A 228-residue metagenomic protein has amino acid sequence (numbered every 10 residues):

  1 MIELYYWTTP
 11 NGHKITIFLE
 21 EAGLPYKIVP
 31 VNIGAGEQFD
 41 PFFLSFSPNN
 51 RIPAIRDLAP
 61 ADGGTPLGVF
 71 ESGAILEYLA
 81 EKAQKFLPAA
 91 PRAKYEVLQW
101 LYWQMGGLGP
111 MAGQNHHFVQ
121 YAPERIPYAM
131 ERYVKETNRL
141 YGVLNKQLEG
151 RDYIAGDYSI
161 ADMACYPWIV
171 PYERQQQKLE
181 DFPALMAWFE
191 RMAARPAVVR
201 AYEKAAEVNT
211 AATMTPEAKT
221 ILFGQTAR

Functional and structural regions predicted by a protein language model:
M1-E131, K135, N145, K219: GST-like domain detector, emphasizing the conserved glutathione-binding G-site in the N-terminal thioredoxin-like
L19, A197-V198: Short beta-strand edge/turn micro-motifs at domain boundaries
N32, I160, A205-V208: Short, solvent-exposed turn/loop segments enriched in Gly/Ser/Thr/Pro and often Arg
G36-E37, E190, N209-A211: Short secondary-structure boundary/hinge segments and terminal tails
L44, Y95-L98, A164, M186 (+1 more regions): Generic structural signal for individual residues within well-ordered alpha-helical segments across diverse proteins
A74, P196-A197: Alpha-helix/helix-capping structural signal
Q104-P196, E203: GST-like fold's C-terminal all-alpha helical module
A205-R228: Acidic/histidine-enriched, glycine/proline-rich intrinsically disordered or flexible terminal extensions
